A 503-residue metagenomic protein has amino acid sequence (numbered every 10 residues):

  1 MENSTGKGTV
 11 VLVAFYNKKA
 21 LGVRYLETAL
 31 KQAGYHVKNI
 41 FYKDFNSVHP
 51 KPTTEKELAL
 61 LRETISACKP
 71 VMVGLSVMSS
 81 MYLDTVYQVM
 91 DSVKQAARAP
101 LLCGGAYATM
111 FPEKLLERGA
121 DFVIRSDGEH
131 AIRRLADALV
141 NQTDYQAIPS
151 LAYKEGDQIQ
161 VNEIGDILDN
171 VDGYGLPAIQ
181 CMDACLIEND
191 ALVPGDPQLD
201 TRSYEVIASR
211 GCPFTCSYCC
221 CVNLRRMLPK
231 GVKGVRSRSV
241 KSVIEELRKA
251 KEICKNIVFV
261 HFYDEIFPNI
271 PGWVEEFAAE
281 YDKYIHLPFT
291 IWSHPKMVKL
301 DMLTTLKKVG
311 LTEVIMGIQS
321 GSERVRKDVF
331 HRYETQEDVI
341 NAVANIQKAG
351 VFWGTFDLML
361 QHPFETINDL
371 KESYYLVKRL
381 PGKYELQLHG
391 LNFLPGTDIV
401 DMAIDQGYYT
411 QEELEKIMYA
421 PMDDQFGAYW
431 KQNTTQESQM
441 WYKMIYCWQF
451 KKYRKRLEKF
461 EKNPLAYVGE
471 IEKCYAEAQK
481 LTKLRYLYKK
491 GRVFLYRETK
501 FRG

Functional and structural regions predicted by a protein language model:
M1-V13, K31-Q32, L58-S66, P194 (+2 more regions): Radical SAM enzyme core and accessory elements
E2-I244: Acidic, low-complexity intrinsically disordered segments
V10, L101, I148-P149, V260 (+4 more regions): Hydrophobic/aromatic residues located in beta-strands of well-ordered beta-sheets within soluble catalytic
N39-Y42, C103, I291, F356 (+1 more regions): A structural preference for short, hydrophobic beta-strand core positions in alpha/beta folds
N46, P112, G156, F214 (+5 more regions): Flexible glycine/acidic-rich beta-alpha junction loops that bind and position SAM and/or redox cofactors in anaerobic
P112-E117, M302-L303, F364-R379: Catalytic cores of alpha/beta
K114-R133, K308-E313, L376-L388: Structural recognition of alpha->loop->beta junctions
Q180-W353, L360, Y375: Radical SAM [4Fe-4S] cluster-binding motif and immediate context
